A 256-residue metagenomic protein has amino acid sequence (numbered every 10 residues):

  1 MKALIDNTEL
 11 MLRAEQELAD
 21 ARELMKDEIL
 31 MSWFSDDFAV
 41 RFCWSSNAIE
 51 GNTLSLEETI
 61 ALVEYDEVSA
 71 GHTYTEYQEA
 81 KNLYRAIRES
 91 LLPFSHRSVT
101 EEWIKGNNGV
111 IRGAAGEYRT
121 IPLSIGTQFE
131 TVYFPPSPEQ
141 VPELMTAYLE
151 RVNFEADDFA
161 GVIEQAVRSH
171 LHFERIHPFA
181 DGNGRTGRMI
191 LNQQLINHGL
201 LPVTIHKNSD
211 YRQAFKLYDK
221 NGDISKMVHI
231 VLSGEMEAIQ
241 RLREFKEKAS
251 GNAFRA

Functional and structural regions predicted by a protein language model:
M1-D181, R185-A256: FIC/Doc superfamily catalytic core
